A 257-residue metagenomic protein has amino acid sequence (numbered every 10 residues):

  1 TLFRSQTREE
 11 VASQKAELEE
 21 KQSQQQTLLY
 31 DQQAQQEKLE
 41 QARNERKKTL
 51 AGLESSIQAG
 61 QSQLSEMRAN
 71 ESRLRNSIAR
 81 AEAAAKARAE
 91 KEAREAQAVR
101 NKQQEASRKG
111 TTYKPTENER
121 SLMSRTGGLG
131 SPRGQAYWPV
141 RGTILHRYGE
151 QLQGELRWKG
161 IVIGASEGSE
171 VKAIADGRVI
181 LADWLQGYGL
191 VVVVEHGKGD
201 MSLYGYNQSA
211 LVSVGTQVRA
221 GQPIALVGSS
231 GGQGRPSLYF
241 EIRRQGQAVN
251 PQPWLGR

Functional and structural regions predicted by a protein language model:
T1-L122: Alpha-helical oligomerization segments with coiled-coil/rod-like character
R94, T126-S131: Intrinsically disordered, low-complexity Ser/Thr-rich linker and spacer segments in cell-wall-related proteins
G130-R257: Catalytic cores of peptidoglycan-degrading enzymes
